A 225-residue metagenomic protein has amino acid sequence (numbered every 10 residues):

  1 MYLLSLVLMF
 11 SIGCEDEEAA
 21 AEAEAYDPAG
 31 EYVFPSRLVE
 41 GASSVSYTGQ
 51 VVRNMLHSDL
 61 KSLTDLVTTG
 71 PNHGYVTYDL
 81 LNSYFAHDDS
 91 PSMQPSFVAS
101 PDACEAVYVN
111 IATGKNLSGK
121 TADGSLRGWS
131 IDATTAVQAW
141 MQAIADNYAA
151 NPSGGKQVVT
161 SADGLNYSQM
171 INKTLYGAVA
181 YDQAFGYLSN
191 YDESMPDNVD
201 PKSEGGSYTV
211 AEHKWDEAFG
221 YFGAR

Functional and structural regions predicted by a protein language model:
M1-S5: Sec-dependent signal peptide recognition, specifically the positively charged N-region followed immediately by
F10-G13: C-terminal motif of bacterial Sec signal peptides marking the signal peptidase cleavage site
E15-E17: Bacterial signal peptide processing site
A19-R225: Mature extracytoplasmic or organellar-lumen-exposed domains after removal of signal/transit peptides
